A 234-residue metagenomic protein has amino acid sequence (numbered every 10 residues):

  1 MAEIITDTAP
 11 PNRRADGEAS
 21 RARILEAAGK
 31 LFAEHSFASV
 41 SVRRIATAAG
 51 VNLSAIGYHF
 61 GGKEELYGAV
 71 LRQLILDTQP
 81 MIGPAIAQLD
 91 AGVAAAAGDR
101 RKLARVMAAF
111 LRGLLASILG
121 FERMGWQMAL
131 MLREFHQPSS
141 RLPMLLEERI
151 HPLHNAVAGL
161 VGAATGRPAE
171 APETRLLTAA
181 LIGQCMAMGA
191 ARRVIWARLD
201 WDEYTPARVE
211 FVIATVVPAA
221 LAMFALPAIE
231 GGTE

Functional and structural regions predicted by a protein language model:
M1-A19, I86-V93, A228-E234: N-terminal intrinsically disordered/low-complexity leader segments
A2-T8, R105-E122, H151-L176, A180-E234: C-terminal peripheral helix-coil segments that are non-catalytic and often amphipathic
P10-N12, L132, S139-L160: A contiguous binding-surface segment within folded domains or other stable secondary-structure elements
R23, L31, H35-Q73: Helix-turn-helix
I24-F32, L181, A220: Short hydrophobic clusters on alpha-helical segments that form packing/core surfaces in small helical domains
G29, L115, L132-H136: Regular secondary-structure segments
G68-V106: Amphipathic alpha-helical linker/stalk segments
F121-E147, R192-A197: Amphipathic alpha-helical segments used for helix-helix packing
